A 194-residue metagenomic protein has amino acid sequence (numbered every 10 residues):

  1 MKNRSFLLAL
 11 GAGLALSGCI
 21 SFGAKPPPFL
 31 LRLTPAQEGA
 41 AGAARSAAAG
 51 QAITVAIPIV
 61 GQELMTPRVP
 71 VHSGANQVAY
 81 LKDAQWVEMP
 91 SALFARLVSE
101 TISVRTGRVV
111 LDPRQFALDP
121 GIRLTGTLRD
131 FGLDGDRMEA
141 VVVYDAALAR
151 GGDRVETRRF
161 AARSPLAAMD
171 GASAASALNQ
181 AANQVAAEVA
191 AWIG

Functional and structural regions predicted by a protein language model:
M1-L8: Bacterial N-terminal signal peptides that target proteins for export
A15-G18: C-terminal motif of bacterial Sec signal peptides marking the signal peptidase cleavage site
I20-A36, E100, V104-G152: Surface-exposed short loop/turn segments
I20-V87, P120: A structural "domain/chain start" motif
A52-P58, P70-H72, R123-T127, V141-A147 (+1 more regions): Soluble periplasmic/extracytoplasmic beta-strand elements of cell-envelope proteins
N76-Q85, G152-A187, A191: Short secondary-structure boundary motifs at beta->alpha junctions and helix caps
